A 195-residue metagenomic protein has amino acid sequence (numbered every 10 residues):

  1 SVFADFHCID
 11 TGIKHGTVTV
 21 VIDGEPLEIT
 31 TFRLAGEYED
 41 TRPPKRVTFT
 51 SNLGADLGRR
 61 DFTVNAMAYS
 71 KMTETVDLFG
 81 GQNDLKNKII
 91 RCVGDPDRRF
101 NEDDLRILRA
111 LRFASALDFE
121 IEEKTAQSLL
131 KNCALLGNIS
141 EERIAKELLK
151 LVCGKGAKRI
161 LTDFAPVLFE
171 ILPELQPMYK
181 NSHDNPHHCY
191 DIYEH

Functional and structural regions predicted by a protein language model:
S1-H195: Catalytic cores of the polymerase beta-like nucleotidyltransferase superfamily and closely associated nucleotide
